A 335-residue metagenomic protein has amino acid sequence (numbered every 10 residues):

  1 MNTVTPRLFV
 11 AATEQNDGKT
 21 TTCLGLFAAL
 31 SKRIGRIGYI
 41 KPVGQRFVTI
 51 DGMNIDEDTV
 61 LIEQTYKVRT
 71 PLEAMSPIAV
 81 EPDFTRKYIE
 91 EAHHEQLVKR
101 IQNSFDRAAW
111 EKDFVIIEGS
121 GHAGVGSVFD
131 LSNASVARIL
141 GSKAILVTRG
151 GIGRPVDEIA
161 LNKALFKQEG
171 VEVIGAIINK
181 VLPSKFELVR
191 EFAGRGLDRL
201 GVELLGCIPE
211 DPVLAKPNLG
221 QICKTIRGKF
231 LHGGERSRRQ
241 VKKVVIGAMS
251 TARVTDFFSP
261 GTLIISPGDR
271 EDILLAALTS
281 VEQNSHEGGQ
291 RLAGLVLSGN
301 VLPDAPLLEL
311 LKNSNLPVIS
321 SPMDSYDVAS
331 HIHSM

Functional and structural regions predicted by a protein language model:
M1-T5: Phosphate-binding P-loop
P6-D17, T21-R100, S104-R107: N-terminal phosphate/diphosphate-binding loop that engages ATP/GTP or pyrophosphate donors across diverse enzyme folds
R7, I78-I89, V115-G119, I139-V147 (+1 more regions): Gly-rich Lys/Arg/Thr-decorated short loops/hinges at beta-loop-alpha junctions or inter-strand turns that position
A12-E14, P42-V43, M75-I78, E118-G121 (+8 more regions): Fold-independent oxyanion-binding glycine-rich loops and adjacent beta-strand/coil segments at enzyme active sites
S76-P82, H93, R195-A215: Ligand-binding beta-strand-loop-alpha-helix segment within the catalytic cores of soluble metabolic enzymes
T85-V128, A134-A137: Phosphate-binding/switch loop-helix module in NTP-utilizing enzymes
G119-V202, L263, G268-S334: Conserved catalytic-core segment of NTP-binding enzymes
D211-D272: Non-catalytic interface/targeting segments
